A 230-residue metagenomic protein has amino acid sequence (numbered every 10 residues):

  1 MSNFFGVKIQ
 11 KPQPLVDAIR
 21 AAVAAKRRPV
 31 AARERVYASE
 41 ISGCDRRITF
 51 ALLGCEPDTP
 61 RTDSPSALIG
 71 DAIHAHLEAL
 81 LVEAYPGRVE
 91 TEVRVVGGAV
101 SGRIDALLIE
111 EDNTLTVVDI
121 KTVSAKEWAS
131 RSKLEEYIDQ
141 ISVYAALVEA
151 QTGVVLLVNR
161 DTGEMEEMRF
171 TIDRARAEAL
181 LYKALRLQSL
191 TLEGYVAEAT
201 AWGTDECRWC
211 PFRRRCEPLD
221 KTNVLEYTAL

Functional and structural regions predicted by a protein language model:
M1-V117, S124-E135: Metal-dependent nuclease catalytic cores that hydrolyze phosphodiester bonds in DNA/RNA, characterized by
K26-V30, C55, A84, R88 (+2 more regions): Short secondary-structure junctions and interdomain/linker hinges
A38-I48, L192-L230: Cysteine-cluster motifs in flexible loop/terminal segments that predominantly coordinate metals
G43, A75, D139-S142, T204: Non-catalytic, well-ordered alpha-helical scaffold segments
F50, Y137, Y144, W209-F212: Aromatic side chains
P60-S64, L156-R160, N223-L230: Short alpha-helical "patches" and their helix-cap loops
V89-L190, Y195: Mg2+/Mn2+-dependent nuclease catalytic core
